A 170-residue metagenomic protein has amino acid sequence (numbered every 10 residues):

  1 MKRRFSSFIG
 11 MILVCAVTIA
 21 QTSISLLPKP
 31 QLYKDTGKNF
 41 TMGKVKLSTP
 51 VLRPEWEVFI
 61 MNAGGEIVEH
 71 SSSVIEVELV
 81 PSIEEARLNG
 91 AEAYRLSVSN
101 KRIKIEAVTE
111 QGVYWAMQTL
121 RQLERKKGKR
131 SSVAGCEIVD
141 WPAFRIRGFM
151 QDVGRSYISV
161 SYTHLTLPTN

Functional and structural regions predicted by a protein language model:
M1-S25: Bacterial Sec-dependent N-terminal signal peptides
A20-P142: Acidic, contiguous N-terminal accessory segments
A107, V153, S161: Glycine-rich, histidine-containing beta strand-loop boundary motifs that form or position
T109, F149, N170: Conserved, mostly hydrophobic/aromatic
Q111, Y157-V160: Soluble non-cytosolic domains of exported or imported proteins
A116, S161-Y162: Short, solvent-exposed loop/turn and secondary-structure capping segments
C136-I158: An acidic-aromatic substrate-binding cleft motif
T163-T169: Conserved small/polar residues in nucleotide/adenosyl-binding loops
